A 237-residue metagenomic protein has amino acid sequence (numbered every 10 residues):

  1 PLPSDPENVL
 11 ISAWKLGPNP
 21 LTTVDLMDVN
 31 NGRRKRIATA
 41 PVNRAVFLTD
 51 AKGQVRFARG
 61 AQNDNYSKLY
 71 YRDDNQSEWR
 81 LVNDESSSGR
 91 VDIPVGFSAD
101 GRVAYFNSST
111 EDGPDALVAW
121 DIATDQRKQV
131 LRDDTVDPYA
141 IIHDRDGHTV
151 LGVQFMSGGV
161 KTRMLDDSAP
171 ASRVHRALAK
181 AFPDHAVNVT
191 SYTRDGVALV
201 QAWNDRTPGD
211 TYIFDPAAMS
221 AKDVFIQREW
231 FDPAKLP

Functional and structural regions predicted by a protein language model:
P1-P237: Peripheral, non-catalytic segments that deliver or gate enzyme domains
